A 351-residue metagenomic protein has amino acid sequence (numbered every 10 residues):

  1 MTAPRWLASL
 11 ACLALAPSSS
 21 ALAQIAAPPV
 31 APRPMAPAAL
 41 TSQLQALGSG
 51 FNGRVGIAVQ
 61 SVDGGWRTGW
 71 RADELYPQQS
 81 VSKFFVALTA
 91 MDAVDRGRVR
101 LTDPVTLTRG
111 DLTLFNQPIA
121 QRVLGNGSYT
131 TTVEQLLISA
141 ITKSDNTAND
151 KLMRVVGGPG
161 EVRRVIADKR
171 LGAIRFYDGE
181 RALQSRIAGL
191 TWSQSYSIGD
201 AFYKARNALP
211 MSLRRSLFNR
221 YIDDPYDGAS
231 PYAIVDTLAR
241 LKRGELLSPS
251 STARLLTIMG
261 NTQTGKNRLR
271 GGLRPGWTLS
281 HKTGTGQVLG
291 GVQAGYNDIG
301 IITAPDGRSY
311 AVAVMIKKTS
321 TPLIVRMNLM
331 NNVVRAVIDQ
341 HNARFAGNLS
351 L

Functional and structural regions predicted by a protein language model:
M1-R5: Positively charged n-region of N-terminal signal peptides that target proteins for export
A8-S18: Bacterial N-terminal signal peptides
C12-L13, A87, T142, D168 (+2 more regions): Residues within well-ordered alpha-helical secondary structure of globular protein domains
S19-A23: Sec/Tat signal peptide C-region and signal peptidase I cleavage site
Q24-L47, R154, P159, N219 (+1 more regions): Structured C-terminal helix/loop/strand segments within mature extracytoplasmic catalytic/sensor domains
I25-G189: Active-site-adjacent loops and short helices of periplasmic peptidoglycan-processing enzymes
P77, A173-S250: Active-site-proximal helix/loop microenvironment of the serine DD-peptidase/beta-lactamase transpeptidase fold
Y129, L190-I198, L279-G286: Carbohydrate-binding/catalytic loop surfaces
